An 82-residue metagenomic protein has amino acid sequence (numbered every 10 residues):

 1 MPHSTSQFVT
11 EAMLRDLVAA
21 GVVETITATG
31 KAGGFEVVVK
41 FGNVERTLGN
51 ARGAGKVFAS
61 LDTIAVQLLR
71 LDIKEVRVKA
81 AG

Functional and structural regions predicted by a protein language model:
M1-L17: Negatively charged, low-complexity tracts enriched in Asp/Glu with abundant Ser/Thr
E24-T25, E75: Residue-level detector of short coil/turn "hinge" positions at structural boundaries
A28-R52, A81: Short aromatic-glycine-(Arg/Gly/Cys) micro-motifs in beta-strand/loop hairpins
V57-F58, A81: Basic helix-extension-helix modules of the SAP/HeH family
A59-D72: A short, charged, amphipathic alpha-helix used as a generic interaction element across diverse proteins
L71-A80: A short amphipathic beta-strand at an alpha->beta junction
